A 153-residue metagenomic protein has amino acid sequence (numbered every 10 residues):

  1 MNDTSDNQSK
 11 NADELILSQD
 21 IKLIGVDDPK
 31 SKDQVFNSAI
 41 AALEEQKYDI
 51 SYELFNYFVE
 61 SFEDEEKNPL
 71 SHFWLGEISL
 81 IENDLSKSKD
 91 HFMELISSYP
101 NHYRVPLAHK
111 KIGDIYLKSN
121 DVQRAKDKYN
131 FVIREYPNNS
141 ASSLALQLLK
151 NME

Functional and structural regions predicted by a protein language model:
M1-E153: Acidic, polar-rich low-complexity tracts and alpha-helical solenoid repeat scaffolds
